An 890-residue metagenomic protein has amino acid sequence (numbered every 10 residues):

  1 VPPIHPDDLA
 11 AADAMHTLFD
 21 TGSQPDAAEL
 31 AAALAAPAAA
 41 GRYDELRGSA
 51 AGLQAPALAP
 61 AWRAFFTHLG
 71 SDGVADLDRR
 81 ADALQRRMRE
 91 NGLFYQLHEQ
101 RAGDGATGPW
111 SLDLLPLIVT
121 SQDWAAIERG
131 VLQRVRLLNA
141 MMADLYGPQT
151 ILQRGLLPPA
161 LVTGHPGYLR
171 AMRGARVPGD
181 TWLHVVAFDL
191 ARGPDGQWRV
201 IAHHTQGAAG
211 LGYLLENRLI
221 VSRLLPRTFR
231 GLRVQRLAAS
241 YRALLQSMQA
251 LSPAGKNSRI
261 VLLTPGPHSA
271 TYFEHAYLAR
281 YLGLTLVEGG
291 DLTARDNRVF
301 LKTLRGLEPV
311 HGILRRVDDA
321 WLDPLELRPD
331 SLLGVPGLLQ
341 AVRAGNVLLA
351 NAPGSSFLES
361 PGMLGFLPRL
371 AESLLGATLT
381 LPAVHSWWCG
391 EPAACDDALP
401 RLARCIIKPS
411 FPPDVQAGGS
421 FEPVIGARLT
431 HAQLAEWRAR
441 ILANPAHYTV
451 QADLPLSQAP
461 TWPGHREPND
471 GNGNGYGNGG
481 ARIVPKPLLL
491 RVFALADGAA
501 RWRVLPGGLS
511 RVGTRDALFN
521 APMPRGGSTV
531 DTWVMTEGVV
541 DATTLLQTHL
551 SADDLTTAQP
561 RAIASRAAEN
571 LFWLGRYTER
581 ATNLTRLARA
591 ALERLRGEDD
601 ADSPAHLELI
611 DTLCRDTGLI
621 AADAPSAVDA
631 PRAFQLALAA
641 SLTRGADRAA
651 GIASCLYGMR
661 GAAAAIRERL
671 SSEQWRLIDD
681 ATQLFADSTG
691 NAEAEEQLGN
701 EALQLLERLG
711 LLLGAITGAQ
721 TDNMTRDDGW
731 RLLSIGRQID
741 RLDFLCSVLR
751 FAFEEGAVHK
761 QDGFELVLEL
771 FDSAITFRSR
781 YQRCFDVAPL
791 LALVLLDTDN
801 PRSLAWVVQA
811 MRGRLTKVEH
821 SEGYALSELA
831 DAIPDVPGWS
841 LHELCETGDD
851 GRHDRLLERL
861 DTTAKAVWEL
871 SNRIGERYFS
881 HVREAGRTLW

Functional and structural regions predicted by a protein language model:
P2-L53, H184-V185, R192-R199, H203-L375 (+1 more regions): ATP-binding N-terminal substructure of ATP-dependent carboxylate-amine bond-forming enzymes
A36-A39, L58-A64, I220-R227, G255-N257 (+8 more regions): Short acidic (Asp/Glu) and glycine-rich catalytic loops that position anionic groups and cofactors
A51-R80: N-terminal amphipathic, basic-rich helices that act as targeting or association modules
M88-W182, G193-D195, T205-I260, S269-H275 (+4 more regions): Alpha-helical transmembrane segments and their helix-helix packing motifs
W124-L145, P166-L169, A279, R295 (+4 more regions): Active-site nucleotide/adenylate-binding loops and adjacent lid/helix of ATP-dependent enzymes
T163, G167-R199, G312, C389-A403 (+1 more regions): Phosphate-binding site of ATP-dependent enzymes
A191, D195-W198, T205-A208, G266-S269 (+18 more regions): Short, glycine-/Ser/Thr-/acidic-enriched flexible segments
L215-I220, Y277-Y281, L327-L332, L364-A371 (+6 more regions): Short secondary-structure boundary/capping segments
